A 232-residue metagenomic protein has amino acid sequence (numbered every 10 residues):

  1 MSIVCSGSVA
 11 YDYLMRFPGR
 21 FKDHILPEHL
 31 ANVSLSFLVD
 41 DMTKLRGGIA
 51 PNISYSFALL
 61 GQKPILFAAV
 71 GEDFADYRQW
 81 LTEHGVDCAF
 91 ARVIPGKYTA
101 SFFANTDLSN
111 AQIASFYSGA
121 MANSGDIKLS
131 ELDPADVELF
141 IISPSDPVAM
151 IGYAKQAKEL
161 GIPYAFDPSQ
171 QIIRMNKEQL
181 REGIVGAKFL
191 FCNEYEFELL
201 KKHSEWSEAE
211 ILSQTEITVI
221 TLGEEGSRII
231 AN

Functional and structural regions predicted by a protein language model:
M1-I65, D76: Glycine-rich phosphate/adenosyl-contacting loop at the front of the ribokinase-like
S8, A68-E72, L108, D167-S169: Cofactor-binding loop segments of dinucleotide-utilizing enzymes, especially the Rossmann-like FAD- and NAD(P)+-binding
V39, K63-F90: A glycine-rich beta-to-alpha transition motif near the start of alpha/beta enzyme domains, typified by
F67-E72, A89-T99, E216-L222: Beta-strand->loop->alpha-helix junctions that form or flank phosphate-binding loops in nucleotide-handling enzymes
V70-D73, M121-A122, P144-A149, S169-I173: Short beta->alpha connector loops
A89-I94, F102-P144, V148: Conserved phosphate-binding/catalytic loop of the ribokinase/pfkB sugar-kinase fold
K158-P163, S169-N232: Conserved phosphate/ATP/ADP-binding segment of small-molecule kinases
